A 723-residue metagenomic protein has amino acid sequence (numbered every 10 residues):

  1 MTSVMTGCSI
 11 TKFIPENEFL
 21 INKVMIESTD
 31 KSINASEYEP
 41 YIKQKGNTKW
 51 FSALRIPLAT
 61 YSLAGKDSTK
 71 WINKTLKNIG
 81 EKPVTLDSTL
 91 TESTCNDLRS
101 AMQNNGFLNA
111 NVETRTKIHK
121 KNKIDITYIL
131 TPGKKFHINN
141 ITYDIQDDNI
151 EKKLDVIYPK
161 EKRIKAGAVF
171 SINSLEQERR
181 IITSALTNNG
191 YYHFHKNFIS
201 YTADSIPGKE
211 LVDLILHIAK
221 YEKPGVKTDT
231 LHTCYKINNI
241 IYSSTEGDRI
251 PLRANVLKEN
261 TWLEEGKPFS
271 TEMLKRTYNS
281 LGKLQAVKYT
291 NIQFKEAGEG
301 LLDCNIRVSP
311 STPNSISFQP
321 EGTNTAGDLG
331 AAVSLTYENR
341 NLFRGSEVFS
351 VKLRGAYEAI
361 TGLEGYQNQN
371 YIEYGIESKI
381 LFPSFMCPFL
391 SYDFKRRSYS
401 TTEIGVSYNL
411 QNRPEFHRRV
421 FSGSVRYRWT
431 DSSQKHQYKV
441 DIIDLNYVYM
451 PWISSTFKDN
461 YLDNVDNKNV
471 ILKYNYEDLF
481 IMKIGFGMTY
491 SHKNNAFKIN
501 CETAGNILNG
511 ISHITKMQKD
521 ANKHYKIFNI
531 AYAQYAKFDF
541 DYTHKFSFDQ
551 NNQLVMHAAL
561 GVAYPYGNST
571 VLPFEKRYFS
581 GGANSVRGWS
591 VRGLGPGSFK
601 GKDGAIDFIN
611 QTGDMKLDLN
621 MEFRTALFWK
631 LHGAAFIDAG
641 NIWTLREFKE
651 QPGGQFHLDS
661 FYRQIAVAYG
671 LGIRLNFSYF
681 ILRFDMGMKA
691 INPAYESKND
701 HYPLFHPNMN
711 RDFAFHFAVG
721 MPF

Functional and structural regions predicted by a protein language model:
S9-L284, T290, D393-F394, N412: Interaction-mediating elements
N188, W262, S315, Y366-A559: Transmembrane beta-strand segments of outer-membrane beta-barrel domains in Gram-negative and organellar OMPs
V226-R396, Y474-M482, S580, L627: Outer-membrane beta-barrel initiation region
L302, Q553-F636, T644-F648: Extracytoplasmic gating/loop element in the C-terminal half of outer-membrane beta-barrel translocons and assembly
F318-P320, F349-L353, I404-V406, F497-C501 (+5 more regions): Membrane-embedded beta-strand positions of outer-membrane beta-barrel proteins
G322, T361-Y366, L410-Q411, N469-N475 (+4 more regions): Extracellular loop and loop/strand-boundary signature of outer-membrane beta-barrel proteins
G322-N324, N341, L353-A359, Y408-N412 (+12 more regions): Transmembrane beta-strands of outer-membrane beta-barrel pores
L675-S678, M709-F723: Outer-membrane beta-barrel "beta-signal"
